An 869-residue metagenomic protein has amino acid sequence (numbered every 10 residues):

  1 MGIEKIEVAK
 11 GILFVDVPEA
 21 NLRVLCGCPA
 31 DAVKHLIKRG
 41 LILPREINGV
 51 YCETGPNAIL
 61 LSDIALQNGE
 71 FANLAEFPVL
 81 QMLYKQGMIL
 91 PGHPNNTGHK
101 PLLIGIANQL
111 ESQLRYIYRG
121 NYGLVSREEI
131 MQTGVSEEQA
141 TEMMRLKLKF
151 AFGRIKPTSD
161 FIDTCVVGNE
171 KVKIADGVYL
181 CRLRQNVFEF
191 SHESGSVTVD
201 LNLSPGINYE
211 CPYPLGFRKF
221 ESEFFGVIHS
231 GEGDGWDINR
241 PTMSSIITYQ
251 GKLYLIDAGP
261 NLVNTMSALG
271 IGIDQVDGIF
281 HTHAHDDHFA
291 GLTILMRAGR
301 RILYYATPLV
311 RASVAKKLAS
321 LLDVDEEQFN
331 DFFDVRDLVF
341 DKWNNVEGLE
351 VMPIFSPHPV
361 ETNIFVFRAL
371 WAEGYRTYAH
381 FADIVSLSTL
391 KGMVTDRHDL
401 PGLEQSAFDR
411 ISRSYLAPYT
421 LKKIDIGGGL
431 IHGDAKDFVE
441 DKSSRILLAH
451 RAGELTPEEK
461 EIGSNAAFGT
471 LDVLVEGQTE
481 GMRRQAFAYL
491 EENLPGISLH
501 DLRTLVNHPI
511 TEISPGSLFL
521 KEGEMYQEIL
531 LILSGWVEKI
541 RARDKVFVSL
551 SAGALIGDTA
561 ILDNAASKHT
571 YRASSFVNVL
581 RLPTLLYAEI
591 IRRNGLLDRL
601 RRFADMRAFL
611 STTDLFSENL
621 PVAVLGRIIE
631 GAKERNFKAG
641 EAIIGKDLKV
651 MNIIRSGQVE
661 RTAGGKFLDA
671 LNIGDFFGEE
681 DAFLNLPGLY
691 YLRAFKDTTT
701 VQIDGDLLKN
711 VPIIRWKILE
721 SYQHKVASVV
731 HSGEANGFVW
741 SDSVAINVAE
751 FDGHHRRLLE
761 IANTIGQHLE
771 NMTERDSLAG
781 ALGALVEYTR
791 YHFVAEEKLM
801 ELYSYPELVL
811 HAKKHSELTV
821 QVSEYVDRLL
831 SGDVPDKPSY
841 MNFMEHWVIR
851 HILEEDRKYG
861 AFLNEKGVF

Functional and structural regions predicted by a protein language model:
M1-G40, P56, P418, G429-D501: Binuclear metal-ion centers of metallo-dependent hydrolases, dominated by the metallo-beta-lactamase
M1-I271, D337-P418: Core dinuclear metal-dependent hydrolase active-site scaffold
W236, A284-A290, R311-S313, K342 (+4 more regions): Active-site environment of divalent metal-dependent phosphoester hydrolases
I271-G299: Di-metal (Zn2+ and/or Mg2+/Mn2+) metal-binding site signature of metallo-dependent hydrolases with the MBL/beta-CASP
I273-D274, L295-R300, Y415-A417, D437-S443: Short, conserved loop/helix-junction motifs that constitute active-site signature segments in enzyme catalytic cores
I302-A312, R445-A452: Short internal beta-strands
K460-I462, A467-D742, G753, T764-Q767 (+2 more regions): Cytosolic regulatory regions built on CNB/CRP/Popeye-like sensor folds
S728-F869: Small-residue-biased structural context
